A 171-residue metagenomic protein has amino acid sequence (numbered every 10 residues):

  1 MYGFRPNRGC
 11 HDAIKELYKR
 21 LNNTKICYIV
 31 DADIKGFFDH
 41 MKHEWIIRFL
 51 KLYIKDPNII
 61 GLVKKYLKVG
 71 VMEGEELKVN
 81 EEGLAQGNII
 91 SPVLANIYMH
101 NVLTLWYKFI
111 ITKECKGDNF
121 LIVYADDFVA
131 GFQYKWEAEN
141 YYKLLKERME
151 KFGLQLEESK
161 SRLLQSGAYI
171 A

Functional and structural regions predicted by a protein language model:
M1-G167, A171: Conserved polymerase palm-domain catalytic core
